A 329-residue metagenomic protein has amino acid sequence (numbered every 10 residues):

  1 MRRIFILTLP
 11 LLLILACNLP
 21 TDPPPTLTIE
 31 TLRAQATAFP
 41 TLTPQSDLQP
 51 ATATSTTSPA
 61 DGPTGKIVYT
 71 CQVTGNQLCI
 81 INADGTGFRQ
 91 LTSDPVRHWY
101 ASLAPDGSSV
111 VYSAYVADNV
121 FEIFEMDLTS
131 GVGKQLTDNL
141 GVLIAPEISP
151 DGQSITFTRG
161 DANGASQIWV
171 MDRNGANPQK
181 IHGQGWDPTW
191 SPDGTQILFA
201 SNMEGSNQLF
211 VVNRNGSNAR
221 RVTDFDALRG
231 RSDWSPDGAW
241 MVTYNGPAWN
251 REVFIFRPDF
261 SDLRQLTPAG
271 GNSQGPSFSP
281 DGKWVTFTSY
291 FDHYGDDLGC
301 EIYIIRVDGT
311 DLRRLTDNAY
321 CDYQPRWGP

Functional and structural regions predicted by a protein language model:
R2-I4, C17-P329: Sequence signature of WD/YWTD-type beta-propeller architectures
F5-L9: Sec-dependent signal peptide hydrophobic core
